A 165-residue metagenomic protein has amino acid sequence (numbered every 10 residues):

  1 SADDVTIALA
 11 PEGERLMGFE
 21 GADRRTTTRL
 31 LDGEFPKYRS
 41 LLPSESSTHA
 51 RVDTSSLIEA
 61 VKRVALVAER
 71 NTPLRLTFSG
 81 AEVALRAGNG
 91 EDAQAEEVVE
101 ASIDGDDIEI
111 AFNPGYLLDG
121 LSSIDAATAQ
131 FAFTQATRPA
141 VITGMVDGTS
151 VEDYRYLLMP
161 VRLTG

Functional and structural regions predicted by a protein language model:
S1-G165: Extended macromolecule-engaging scaffold surfaces, prototypically the DNA polymerase sliding clamp/PCNA/9-1-1 ring
